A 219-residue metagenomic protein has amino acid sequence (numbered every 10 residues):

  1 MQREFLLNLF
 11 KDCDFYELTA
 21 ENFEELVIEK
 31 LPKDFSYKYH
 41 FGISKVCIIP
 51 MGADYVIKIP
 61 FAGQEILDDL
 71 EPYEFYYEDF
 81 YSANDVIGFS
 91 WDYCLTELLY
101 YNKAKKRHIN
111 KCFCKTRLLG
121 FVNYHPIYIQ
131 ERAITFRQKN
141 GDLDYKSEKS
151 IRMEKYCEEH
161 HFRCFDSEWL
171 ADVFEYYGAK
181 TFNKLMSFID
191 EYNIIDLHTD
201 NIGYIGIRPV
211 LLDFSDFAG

Functional and structural regions predicted by a protein language model:
M1-Y37: Juxta-kinase regulatory segment immediately upstream of eukaryotic protein kinase catalytic domains
S36-K38, I43-K106: ATP-binding glycine-rich loop module of kinase domains
P50-M51, F121, L197, Y204: Generic beta-strand structural signal
A62-E65, F121-Y124, A133-R137, G203 (+1 more regions): Short, solvent-exposed loop/turn segments at secondary-structure junctions
L67-Y76, E154-H161, S215-G219: Active-site Asp-x-Gly
G88-S90, L98-G178: Conserved structural core of kinase catalytic domains
K184-N193: Protein kinase catalytic-loop region centered on the HRD/HxD motif
Y192-G219: Catalytic activation segment of kinase domains across protein kinase-like and atypical kinase folds
